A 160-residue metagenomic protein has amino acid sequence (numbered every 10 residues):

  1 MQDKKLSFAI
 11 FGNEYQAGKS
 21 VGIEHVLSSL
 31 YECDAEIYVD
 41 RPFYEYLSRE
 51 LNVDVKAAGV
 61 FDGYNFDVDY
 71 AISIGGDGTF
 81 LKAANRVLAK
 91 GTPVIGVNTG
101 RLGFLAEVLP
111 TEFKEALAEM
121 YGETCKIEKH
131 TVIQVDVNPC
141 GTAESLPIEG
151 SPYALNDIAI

Functional and structural regions predicted by a protein language model:
K4-F8: Nucleotide donor/acceptor-binding cores
Y15, D77-T79, L102: Short glycine-rich anion-binding loops that position phosphate/pyrophosphate groups of nucleotides and phosphorylated
K19-S20, G78-A84: Short glycine/serine/threonine-rich phosphate/pyrophosphate-binding segments that cradle anionic phosphate groups
A35-P42: Short internal beta-strands
V55-V68: Short acidic low-complexity segments
K90-V108: Short, acidic/small-residue loops that bind anionic groups at enzyme active sites
F104-I160: Catalytic core of DAGKc-family lipid kinases
